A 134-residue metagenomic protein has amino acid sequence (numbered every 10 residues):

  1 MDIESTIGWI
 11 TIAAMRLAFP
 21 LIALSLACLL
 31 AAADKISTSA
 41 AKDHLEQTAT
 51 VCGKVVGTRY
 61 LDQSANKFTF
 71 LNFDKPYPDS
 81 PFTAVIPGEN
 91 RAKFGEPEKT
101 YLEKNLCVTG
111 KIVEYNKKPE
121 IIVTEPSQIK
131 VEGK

Functional and structural regions predicted by a protein language model:
W9-T11: Short, positively charged and aromatic/hydrophobic N-terminal segments
R16-C28: Bacterial N-terminal signal peptides
A31-K134: OB-fold and OB-like single-stranded nucleic-acid-recognition modules and their adjacent interaction interfaces
